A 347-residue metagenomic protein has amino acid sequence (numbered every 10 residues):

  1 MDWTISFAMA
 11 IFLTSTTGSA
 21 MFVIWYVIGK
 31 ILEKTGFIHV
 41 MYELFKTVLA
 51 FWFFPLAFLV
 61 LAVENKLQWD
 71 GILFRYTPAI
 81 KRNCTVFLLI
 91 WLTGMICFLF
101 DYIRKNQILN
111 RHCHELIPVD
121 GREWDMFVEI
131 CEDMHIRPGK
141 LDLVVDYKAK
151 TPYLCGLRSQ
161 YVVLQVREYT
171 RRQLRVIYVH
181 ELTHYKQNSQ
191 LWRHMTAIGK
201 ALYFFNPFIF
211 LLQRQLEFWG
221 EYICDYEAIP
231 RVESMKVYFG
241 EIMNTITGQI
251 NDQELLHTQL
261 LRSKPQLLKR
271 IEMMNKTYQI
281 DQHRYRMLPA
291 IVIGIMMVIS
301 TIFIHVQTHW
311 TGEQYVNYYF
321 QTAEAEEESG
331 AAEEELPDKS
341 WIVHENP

Functional and structural regions predicted by a protein language model:
D2-N65, F74-H305: Membrane-embedded and juxtamembrane structural elements of multi-pass membrane proteins
V60-I80, T308-P347: N-terminal, intrinsically disordered, polar/charged segments of Gram-positive cell-envelope systems that serve as
